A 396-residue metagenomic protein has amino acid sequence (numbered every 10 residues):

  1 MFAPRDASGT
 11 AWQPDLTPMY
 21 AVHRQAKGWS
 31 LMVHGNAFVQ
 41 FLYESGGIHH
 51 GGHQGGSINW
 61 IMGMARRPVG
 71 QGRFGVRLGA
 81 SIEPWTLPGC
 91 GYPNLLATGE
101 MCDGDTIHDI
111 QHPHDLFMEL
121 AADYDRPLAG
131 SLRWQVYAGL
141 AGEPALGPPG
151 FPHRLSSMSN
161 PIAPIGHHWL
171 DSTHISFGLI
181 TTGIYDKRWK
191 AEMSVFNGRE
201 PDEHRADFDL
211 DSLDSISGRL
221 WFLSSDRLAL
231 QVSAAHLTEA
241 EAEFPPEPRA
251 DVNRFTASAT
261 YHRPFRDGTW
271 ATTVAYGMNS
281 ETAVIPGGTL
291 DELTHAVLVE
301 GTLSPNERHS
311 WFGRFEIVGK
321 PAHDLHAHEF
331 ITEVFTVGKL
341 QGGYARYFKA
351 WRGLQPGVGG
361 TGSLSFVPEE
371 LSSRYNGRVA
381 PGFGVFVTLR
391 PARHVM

Functional and structural regions predicted by a protein language model:
M1-D123, P127: Beta-barrel outer-membrane channel/assembly domains of diderm bacteria
W29, G52-I61, H114-L120, H174-I180 (+6 more regions): Residues that define the transmembrane beta-barrel architecture of outer-membrane proteins
L31, G70-G75, G130-W134, I184-E192 (+5 more regions): Repeated loop/turn-to-beta-strand initiation elements of outer-membrane beta-barrel proteins
A37-S45, A80-T86, A138-P144, D186-R188 (+8 more regions): Transmembrane beta-strands of outer-membrane beta-barrel pores
A65-V69, R126, G183-D186, F222-S224 (+5 more regions): Residue-level signature of outer-membrane beta-barrel architecture
P88-W221, T238: Surface-exposed coil loops of outer-membrane beta-barrel proteins
D186-K190, S194, D211, R219-F330 (+1 more regions): Detector for outer-membrane/organellar transmembrane beta-barrel domains, recognizing the amphipathic beta-strand
G342, G377-M396: Outer-membrane beta-barrel "beta-signal"
